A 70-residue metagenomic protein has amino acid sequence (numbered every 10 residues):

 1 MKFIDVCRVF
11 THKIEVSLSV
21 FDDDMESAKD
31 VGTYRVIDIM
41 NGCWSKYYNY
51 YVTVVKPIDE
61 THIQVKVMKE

Functional and structural regions predicted by a protein language model:
M1-F3: Short, structural beta-strand-to-alpha-helix junction motif
I14-K66: Acidic, low-complexity, intrinsically disordered interaction modules
M68-E70: Short acidic DE-rich linear segments
